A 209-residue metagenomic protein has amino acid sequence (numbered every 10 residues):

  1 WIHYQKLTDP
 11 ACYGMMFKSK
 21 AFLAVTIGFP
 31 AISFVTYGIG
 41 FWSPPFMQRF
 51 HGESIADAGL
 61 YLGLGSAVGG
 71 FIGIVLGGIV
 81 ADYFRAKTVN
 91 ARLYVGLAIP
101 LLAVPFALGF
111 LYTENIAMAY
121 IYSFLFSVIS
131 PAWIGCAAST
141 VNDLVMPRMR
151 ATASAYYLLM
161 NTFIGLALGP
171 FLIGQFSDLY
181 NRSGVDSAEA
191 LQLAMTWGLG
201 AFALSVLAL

Functional and structural regions predicted by a protein language model:
W1-A11: Flexible cytoplasmic inter-helical loops of multi-pass small-molecule transporters
K18-G77, L111, I129-A138, G165-G174: Extracytoplasmic gate region of multi-pass secondary transporters
M47-Q48, V80-A81, R85, L172-R182: Interfacial helix-cap and linker-helix signal at transmembrane-aqueous boundaries of multi-pass secondary transporters
G52, R85-K87, V141-R150: Paired intracellular helix-loop junctions of major facilitator superfamily
S54-D57, A91-Y94, Q175-F202: A membrane-interface helix-boundary motif in multi-pass transporters
I55-G59, P147-Y157: Loop-to-transmembrane helix entry/capping segments in MFS-fold secondary transporters and related SLC/MFSD carriers
D82-I99: Cytoplasmic membrane-interface "Motif A"-like loop-to-helix N-cap segments of 12-TM Major Facilitator Superfamily
V104-T113, T196-L209: Multi-pass alpha-helical transporter architecture, strongest for 12-TM Major Facilitator/SLC carriers used
